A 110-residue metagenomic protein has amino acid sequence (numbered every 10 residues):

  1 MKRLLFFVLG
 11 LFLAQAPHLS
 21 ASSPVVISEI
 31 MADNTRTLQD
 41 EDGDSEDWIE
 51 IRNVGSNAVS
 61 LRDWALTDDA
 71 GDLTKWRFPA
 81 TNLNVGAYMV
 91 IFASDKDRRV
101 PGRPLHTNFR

Functional and structural regions predicted by a protein language model:
M1-L4: Positively charged n-region of N-terminal signal peptides that target proteins for export
F6-Q15: Bacterial N-terminal signal peptides
S20-R110: Activation on beta-sandwich/Ig-like modules and their edge loops
